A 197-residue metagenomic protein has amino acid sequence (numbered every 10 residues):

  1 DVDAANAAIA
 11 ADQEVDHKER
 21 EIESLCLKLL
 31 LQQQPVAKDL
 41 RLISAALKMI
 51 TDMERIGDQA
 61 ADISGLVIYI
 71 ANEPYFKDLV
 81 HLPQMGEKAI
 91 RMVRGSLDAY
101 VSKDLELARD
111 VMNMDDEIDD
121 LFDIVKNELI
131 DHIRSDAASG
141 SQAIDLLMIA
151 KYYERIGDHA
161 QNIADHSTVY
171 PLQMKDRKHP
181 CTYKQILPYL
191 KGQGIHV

Functional and structural regions predicted by a protein language model:
D1-V197: Cytosolic, long alpha-helical scaffolding segments
